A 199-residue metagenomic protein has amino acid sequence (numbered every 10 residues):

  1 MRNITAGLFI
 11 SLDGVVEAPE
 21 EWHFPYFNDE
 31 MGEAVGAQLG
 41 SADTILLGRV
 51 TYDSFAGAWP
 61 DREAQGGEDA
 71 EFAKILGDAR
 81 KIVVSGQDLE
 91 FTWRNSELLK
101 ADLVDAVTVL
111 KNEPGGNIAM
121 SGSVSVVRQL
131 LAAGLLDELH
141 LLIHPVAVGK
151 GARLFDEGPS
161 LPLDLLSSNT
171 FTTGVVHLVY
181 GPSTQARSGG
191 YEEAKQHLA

Functional and structural regions predicted by a protein language model:
M1-A199: Enzymes that bind and transform nitrogen-containing heteroaromatic metabolites
